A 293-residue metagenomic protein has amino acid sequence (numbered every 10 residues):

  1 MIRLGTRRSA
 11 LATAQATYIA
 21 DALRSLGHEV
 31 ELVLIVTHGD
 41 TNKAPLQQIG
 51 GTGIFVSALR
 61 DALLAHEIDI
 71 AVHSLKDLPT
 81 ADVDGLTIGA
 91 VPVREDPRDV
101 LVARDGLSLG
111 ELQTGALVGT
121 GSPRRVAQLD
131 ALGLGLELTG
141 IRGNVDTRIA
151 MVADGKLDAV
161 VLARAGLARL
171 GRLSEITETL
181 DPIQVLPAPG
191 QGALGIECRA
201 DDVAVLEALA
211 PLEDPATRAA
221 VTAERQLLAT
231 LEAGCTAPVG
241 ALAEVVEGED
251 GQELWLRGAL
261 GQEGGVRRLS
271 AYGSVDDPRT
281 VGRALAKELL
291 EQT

Functional and structural regions predicted by a protein language model:
M1-V36, T41-A44, Q48, A131 (+1 more regions): Small-molecule-sensing regulatory modules
P45-I70: Short, structured active-site "lid" loops
L64-H73, D158-A163: Paired acidic/hydrophobic, glycine-rich loop segments that form the ligand-binding mouth/hinge of periplasmic-binding
H66, S74-K76, E197-D202: Ordered, amphipathic secondary-structure segments that act as subunit-interaction surfaces in large macromolecular
L75-L78, D84-L136: A conserved helix-loop-strand patch within extracytoplasmic ligand-binding domains of the periplasmic binding
